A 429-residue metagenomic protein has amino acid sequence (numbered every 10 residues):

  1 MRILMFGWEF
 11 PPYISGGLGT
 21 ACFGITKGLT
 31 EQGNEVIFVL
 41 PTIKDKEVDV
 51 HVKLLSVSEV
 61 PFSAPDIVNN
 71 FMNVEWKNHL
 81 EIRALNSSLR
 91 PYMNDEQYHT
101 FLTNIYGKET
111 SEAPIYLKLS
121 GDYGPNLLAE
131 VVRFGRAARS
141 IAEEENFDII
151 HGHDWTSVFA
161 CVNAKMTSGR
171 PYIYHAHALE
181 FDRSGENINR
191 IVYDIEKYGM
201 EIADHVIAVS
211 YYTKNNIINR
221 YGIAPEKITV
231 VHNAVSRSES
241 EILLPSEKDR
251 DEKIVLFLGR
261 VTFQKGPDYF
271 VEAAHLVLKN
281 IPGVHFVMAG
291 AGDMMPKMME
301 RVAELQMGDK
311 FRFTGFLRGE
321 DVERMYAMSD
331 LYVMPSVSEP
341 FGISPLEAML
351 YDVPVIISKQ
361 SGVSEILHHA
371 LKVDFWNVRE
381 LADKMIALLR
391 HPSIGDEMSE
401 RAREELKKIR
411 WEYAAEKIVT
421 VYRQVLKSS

Functional and structural regions predicted by a protein language model:
F38-A142: A conserved catalytic-core segment of Leloir-type glycosyltransferases
I207, K248-A274, S399: Conserved donor-binding/catalytic core segment of Leloir-type glycosyltransferases
Y212, A234: Carbohydrate-associated surface elements
K297-L317: Nucleotide-activated donor-binding/catalytic signature segment of Leloir-type glycosyltransferases, i.e., the conserved
F316-L317, R324-S329: Short alpha-helical donor nucleotide-sugar binding micro-motif in glycosyltransferases
V337: Aromatic "clamp/platform" in nucleotide-sugar-dependent glycosyltransferases that forms part of the donor/acceptor
P354-I357: Short hydrophobic beta-strand element within catalytic cores of glycosyltransferases and related nucleotide-activated
A370-V378, A387-P392: Conserved acidic donor-binding segment of nucleotide-sugar-dependent glycosyltransferases
